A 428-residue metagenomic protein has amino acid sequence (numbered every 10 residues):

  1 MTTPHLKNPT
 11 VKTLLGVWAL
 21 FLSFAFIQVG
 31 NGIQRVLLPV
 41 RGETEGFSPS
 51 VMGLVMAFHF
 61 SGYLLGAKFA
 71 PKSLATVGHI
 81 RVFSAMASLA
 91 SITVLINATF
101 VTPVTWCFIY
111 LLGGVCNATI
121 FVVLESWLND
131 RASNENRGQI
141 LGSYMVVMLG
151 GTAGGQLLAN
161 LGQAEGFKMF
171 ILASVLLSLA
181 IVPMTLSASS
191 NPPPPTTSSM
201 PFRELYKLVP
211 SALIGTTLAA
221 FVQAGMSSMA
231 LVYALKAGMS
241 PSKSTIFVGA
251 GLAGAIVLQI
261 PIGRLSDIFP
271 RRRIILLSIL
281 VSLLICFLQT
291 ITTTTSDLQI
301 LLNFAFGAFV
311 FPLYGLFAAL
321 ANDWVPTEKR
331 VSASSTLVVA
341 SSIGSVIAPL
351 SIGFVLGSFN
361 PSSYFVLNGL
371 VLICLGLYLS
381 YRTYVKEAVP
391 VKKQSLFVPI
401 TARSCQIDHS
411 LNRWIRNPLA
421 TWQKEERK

Functional and structural regions predicted by a protein language model:
M1-K12, P192-S198, R382-K428: Intrinsic disorder in cytosolic terminal tails and internal cytosolic loops of multi-pass membrane transporters
V11-F60, V209-G215, A224-Y233, A237: Helix-loop boundary and gating motifs at the non-cytosolic
P49-S50, N134-Y144, P241-S242, V325-L337: Loop-to-transmembrane helix entry/capping segments in MFS-fold secondary transporters and related SLC/MFSD carriers
G66-G78, Q163, L258-P270, L356-G357: Helix-to-loop junctions at the C-terminal end of transmembrane segments in multipass secondary transporters
R81-L95, S174, R273-F287: Structural signature of the two symmetry-related core transmembrane helices
L111-V146: Cytoplasmic helix-loop-helix junction between adjacent transmembrane helices in 12-TM secondary transporters
T119-A132, F311-V325: Intracellular juxtamembrane helix-capping segments at the cytosolic ends of symmetry-related transmembrane helices
A159-N160, S174-P194, L375-T383: C-terminal membrane-cytosol helix-exit motif in multi-pass small-molecule transporters
